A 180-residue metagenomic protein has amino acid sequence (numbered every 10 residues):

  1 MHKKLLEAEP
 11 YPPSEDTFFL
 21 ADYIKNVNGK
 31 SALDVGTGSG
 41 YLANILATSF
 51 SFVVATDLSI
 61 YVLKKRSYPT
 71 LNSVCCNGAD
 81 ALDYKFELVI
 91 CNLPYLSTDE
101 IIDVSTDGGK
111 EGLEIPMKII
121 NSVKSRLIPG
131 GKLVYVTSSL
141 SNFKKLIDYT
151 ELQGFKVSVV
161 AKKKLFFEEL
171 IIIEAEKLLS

Functional and structural regions predicted by a protein language model:
K4-P13: Class I SAM-dependent methyltransferase Rossmann-like catalytic core, especially the SAM/SAH-binding loop
P13-C91, S97-T98: Conserved SAM/SAH cofactor-binding pocket of Class I
D16, Y41, F167-E174: Short hydrophobic/aromatic beta-strand or adjacent loop that forms the aromatic wall/cage of a ligand/substrate-binding
T56, G109, V136: Active-site-adjacent beta-strand anchor residues
L93-K118: Mobile active-site "lid"/loop adjacent to the S-adenosyl-L-methionine
I115-I172: Conserved Class I SAM-dependent methyltransferase catalytic core
L179-S180: Flexible, glycine-/basic-rich loop-and-beta segments that form/coincide with the SAM-dependent methyltransferase
